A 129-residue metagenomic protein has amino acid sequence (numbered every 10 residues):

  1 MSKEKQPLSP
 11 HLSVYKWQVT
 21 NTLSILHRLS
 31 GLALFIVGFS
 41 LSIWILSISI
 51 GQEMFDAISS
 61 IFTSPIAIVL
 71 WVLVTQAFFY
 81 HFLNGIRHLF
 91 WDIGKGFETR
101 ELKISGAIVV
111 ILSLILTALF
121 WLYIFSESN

Functional and structural regions predicted by a protein language model:
M1-N129: Membrane-embedded alpha-helical bundles that constitute the cytochrome b-like, heme-associated redox core of multi-pass
